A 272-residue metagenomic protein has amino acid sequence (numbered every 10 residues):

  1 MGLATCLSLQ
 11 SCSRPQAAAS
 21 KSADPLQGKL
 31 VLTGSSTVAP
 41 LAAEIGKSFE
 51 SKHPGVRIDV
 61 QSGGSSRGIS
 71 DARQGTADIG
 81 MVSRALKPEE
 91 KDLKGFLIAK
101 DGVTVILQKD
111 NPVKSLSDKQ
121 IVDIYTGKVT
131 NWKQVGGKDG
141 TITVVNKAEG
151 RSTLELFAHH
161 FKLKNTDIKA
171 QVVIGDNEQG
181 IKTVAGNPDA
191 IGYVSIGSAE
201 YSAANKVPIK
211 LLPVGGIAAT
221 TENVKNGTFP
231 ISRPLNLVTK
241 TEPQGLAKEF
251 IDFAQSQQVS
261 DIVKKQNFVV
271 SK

Functional and structural regions predicted by a protein language model:
M1-A4: Sec-dependent N-terminal signal peptides
L7-S11: C-terminal motif of bacterial Sec signal peptides marking the signal peptidase cleavage site
C12-S66, S70-T76, V82-K272: Exported/periplasmic ABC-transporter solute-binding proteins
